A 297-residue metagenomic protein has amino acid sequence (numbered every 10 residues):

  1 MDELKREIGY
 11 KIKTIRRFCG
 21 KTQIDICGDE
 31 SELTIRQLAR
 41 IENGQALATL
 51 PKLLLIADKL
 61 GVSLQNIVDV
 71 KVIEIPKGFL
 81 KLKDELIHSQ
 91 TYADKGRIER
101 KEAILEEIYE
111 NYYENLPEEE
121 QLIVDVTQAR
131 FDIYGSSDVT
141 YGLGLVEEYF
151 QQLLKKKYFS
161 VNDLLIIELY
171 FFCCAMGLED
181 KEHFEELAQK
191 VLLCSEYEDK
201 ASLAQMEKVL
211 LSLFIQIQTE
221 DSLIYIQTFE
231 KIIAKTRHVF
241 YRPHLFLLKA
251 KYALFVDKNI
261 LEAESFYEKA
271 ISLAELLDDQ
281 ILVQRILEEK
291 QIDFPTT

Functional and structural regions predicted by a protein language model:
M1-C19: A short, Lys/Arg-rich alpha-helix, primarily the initiator
C19-R40: Short alpha-helical DNA-recognition segment
P51-N66, T297: DNA major-groove recognition helix of helix-turn-helix/homeodomain DNA-binding modules
D69-K95, S272, L276, T297: Short, charged recognition helix plus adjacent turn of helix-turn-helix-like nucleic-acid-binding domains
L80, D84-I87, E120-F131, I167-F172 (+5 more regions): "A position-specific structural signal for the A-helix of alpha-solenoid helical repeats
T91-I108, G135-F150, M176-Q189, Q216-T228 (+1 more regions): Helix-turn-helix repeat elements of alpha-solenoid scaffolds
E107-Q121, G135, Y149-L164, V191-A201 (+1 more regions): Flexible helix-coil transition and linker loops at the boundaries of alpha-helical arrays
D163-P243, Y252-A253: Alpha-helical adaptor scaffolds
